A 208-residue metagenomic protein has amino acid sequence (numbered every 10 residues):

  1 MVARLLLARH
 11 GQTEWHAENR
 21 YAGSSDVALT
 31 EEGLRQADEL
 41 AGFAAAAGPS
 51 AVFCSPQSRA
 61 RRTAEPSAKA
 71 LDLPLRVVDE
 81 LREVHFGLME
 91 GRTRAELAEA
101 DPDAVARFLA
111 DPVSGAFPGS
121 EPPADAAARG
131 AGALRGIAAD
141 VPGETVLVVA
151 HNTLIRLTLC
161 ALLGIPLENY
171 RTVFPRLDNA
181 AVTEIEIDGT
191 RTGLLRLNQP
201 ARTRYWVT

Functional and structural regions predicted by a protein language model:
M1-A3, V84-E96, A139, E144 (+1 more regions): Acidic, low-complexity terminal tails and accessory targeting/binding regions of phosphate-metabolizing enzymes
L5, E144-N152: Generic beta-sheet signal
L5, Q12-A70, A116-A131: Loop-to-helix element that buttresses phosphate recognition and phosphoryl-transfer chemistry
T13, L154-I155: Short active-site segment of divalent metal-dependent hydrolases/proteases that encodes the spacing between
A46-S50, A139-L147: Surface-exposed helix-capping loop/turn segments at secondary-structure junctions
G48-E80, A106, E184-T208: Conserved histidine-centered catalytic loops in small-molecule metabolism enzymes
K69-A131, R196-N198, V207-T208: Phosphate-handling substructures
